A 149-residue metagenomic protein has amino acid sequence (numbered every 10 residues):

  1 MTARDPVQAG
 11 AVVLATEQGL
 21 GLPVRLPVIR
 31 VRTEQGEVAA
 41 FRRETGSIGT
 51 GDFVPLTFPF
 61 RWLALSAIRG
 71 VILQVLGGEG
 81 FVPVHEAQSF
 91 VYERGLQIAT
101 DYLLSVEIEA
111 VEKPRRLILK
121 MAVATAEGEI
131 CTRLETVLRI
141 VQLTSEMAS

Functional and structural regions predicted by a protein language model:
M1-A87, A148: Hot-dog-fold acyl-thioester-processing enzymes
M1-E17, Y92-S149: HotDog/MaoC-like acyl-thioester-processing domains
